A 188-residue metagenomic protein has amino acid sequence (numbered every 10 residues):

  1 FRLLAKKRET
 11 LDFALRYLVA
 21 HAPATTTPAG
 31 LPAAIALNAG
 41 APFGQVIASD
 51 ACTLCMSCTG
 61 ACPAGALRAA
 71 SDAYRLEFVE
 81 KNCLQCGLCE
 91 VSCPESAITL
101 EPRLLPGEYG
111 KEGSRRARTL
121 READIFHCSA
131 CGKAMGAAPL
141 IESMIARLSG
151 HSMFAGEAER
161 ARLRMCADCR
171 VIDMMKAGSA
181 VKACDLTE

Functional and structural regions predicted by a protein language model:
F1-R75, K81-N82, S92, S96-S149 (+2 more regions): Ferredoxin-type iron-sulfur electron-transfer modules and their immediate structural context
Q85-L88: Alpha-helical scaffold segments in carbohydrate-active enzymes
M153-A155: Catalytic cores of glycan-processing enzymes that make or break glycosidic bonds
